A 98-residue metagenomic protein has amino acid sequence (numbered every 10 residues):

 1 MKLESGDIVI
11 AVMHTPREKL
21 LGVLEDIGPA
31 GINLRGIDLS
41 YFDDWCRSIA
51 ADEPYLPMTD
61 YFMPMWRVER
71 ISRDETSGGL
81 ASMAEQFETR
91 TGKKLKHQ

Functional and structural regions predicted by a protein language model:
M1-Q98: Conserved RNA-binding domains used in RNP assembly and mRNA/RNA metabolism
